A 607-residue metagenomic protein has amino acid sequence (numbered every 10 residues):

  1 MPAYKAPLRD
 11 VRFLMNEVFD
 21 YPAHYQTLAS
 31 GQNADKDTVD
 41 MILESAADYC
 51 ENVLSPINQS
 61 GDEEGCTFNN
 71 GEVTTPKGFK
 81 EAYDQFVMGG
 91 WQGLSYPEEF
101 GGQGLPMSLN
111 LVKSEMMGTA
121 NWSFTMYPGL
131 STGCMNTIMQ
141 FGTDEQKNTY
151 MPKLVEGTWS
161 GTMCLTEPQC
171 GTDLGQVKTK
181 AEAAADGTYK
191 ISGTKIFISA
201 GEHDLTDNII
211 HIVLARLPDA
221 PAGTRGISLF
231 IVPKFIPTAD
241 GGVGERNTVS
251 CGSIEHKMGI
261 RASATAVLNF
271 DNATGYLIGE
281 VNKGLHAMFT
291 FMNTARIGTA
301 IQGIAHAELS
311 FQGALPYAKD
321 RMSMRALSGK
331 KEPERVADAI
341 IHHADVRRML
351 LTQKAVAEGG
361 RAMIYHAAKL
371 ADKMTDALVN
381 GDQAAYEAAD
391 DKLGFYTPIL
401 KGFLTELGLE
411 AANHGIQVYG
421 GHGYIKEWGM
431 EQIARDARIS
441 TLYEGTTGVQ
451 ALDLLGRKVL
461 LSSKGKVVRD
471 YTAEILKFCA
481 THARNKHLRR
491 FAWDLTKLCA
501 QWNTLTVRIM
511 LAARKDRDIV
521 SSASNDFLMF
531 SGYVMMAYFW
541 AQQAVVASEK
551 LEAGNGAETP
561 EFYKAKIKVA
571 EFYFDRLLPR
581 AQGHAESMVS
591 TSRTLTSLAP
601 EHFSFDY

Functional and structural regions predicted by a protein language model:
M1-T125, T149, D372, V379 (+2 more regions): Amphipathic, small/basic residue-rich leader segments at the start of a protein or domain
P2-K5, F19, G90, I260 (+3 more regions): Alpha-helix capping/hinge segments and adjacent helical runs
G31-N33, E63-P76, A287-G298, Q312-Q353 (+5 more regions): Glycine-rich cofactor-pocket loops
F79, Y127-S131, G142-A183, A368-D390 (+3 more regions): Internal maturation/activation junctions in enzymes
T132-C134, T143-Q146, E444-T446, L454-C499: A structural-propensity feature for long, helix-poor, extended segments
T188, S192-R246: A short core secondary-structure module
F197-S199, I236-G252, K257, A264-A295 (+2 more regions): A glycine-rich, basic-preceded beta-loop-alpha segment at the flavin cofactor/substrate interface of flavin-utilizing
L461, I475-Y607: C-terminal amphipathic alpha-helical interaction region
